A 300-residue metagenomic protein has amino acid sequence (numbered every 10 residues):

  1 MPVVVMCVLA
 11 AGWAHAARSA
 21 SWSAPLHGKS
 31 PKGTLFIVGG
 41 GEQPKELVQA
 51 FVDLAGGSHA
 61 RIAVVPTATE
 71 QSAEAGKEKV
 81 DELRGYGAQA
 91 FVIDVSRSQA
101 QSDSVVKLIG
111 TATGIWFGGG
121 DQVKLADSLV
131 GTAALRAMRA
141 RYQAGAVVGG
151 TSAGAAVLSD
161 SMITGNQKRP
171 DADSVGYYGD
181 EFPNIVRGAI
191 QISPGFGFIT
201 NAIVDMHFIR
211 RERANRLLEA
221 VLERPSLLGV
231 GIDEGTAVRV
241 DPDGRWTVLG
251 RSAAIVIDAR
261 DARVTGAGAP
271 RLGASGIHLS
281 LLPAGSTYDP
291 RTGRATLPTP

Functional and structural regions predicted by a protein language model:
P2-G12: Bacterial N-terminal signal peptides
A17-S58, A73-G85, T164, K168-P300: C-terminal and late-domain segments of enzyme folds
Q49-V52, A60-L108: ATP/NTP phosphate-donor binding region
L108-T111, G131-G145: Catalytic-core regions built around general acid/base machinery
G118-G119, R141-M162: Catalytic nucleophile loop
Q122-G131: Glycine/threonine-rich flexible loop motifs
